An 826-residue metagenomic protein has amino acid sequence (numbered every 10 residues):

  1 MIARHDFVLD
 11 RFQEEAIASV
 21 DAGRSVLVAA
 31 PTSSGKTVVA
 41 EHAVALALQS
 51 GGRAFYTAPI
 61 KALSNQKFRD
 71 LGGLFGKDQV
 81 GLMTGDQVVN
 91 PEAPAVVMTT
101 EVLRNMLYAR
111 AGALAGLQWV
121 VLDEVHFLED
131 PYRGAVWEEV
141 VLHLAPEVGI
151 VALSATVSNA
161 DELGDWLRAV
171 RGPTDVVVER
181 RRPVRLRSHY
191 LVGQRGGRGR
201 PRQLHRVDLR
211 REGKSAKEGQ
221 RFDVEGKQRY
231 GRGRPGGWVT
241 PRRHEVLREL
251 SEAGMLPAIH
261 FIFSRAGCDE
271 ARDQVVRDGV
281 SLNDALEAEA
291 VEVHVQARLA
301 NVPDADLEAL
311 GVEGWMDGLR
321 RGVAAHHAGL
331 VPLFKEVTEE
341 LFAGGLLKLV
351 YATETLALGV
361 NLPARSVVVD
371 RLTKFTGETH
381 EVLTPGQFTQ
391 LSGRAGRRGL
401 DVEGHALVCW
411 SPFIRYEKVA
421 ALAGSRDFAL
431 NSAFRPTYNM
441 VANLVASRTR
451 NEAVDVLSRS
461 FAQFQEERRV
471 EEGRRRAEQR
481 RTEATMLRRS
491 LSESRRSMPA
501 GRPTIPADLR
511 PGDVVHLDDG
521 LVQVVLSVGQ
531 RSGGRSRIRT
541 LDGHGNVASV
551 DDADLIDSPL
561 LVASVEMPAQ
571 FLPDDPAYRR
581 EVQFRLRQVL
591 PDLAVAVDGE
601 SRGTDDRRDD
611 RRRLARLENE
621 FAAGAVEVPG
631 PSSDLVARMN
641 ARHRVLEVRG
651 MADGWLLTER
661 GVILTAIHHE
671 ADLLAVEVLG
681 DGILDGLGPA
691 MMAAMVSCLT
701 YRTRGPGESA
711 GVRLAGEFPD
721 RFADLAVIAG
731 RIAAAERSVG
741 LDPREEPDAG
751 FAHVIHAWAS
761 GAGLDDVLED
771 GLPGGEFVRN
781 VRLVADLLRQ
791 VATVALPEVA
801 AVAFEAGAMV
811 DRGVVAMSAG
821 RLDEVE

Functional and structural regions predicted by a protein language model:
M1-A29: Conserved pre-motif I regulatory segment
A18-V26, G35-G52, G72, E138 (+1 more regions): Walker A/P-loop NTP-binding motif
G52-N105, D165: Conserved nucleic-acid-binding Ia/Ib motif block in the N-terminal RecA-like helicase ATPase lobe
T57, N65, G72-G81, F261 (+4 more regions): Conserved C-terminal RecA-like helicase domain
V96, T100-V102, R110-A152: SF2 helicase catalytic motif II
L142, G149-V151, T156-Q274, A324: Conserved interdomain linker/interface between the two RecA-like ATPase lobes of SF2 helicase motors
V148-G149, L362, S366-L422: Conserved segment of the helicase C-terminal RecA-like domain
R320, A324, A343-L347, G424 (+1 more regions): Non-catalytic terminal extensions of ATP-dependent helicases
